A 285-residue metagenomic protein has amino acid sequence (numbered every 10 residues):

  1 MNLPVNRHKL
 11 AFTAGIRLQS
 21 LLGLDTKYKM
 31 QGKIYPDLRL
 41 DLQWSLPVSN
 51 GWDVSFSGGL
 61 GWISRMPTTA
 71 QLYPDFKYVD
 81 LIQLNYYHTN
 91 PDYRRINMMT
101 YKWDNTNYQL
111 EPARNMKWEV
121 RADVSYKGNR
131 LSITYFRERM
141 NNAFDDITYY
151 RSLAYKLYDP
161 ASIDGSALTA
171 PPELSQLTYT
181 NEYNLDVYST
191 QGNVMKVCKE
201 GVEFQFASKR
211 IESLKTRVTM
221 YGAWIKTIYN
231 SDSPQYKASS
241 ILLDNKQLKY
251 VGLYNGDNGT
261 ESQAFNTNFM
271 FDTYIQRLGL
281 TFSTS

Functional and structural regions predicted by a protein language model:
M1, L21-T26, D41, N85-Y87 (+4 more regions): Extracytoplasmic loops and strand-loop junctions of Gram-negative outer membrane beta-barrel proteins
M1-L46, N115: Surface-exposed extracellular loop regions of Gram-negative outer-membrane beta-barrel proteins
M1-V5, L40-W44, L60, L110 (+5 more regions): Residues on the lipid-exposed face of transmembrane beta-strands in outer-membrane beta-barrel proteins
N2-K9, W44-N50, S64, R114 (+5 more regions): Outer-membrane beta-barrel strand-turn architecture
N6-F12, Y158, S162-S285: Gram-negative outer-membrane beta-barrel transporters
A14-S20, L42, F56-W62, Q71-Y73 (+5 more regions): Transmembrane beta-barrel strands of outer-membrane/channel proteins
L24-Q31, T69-D75, I82, F144-Y150 (+2 more regions): Outer-membrane beta-barrel translocator domains and adjoining extracellular loop/strand segments of Gram-negative
S64-M140, A161-A170, Y183-K209, T260-Q263: Outer-membrane beta-barrel signature, preferentially recognizing the C-terminal barrel domain of Gram-negative
